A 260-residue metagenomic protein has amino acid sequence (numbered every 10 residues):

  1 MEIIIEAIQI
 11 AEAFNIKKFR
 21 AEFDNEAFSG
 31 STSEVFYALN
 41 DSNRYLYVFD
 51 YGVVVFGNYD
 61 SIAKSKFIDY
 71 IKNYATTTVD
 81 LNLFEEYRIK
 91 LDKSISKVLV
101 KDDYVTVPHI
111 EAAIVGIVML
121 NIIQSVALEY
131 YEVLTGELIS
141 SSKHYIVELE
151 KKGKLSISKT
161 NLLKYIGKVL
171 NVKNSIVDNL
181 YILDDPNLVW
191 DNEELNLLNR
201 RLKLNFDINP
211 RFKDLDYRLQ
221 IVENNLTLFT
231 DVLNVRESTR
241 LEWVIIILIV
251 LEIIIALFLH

Functional and structural regions predicted by a protein language model:
M1-E111, I117: Short Lys/Arg-enriched alpha/beta "domain-start" segment
F19, K66-F67, A127, Y131-L134 (+1 more regions): Hydrophobic side chains in well-ordered alpha-helices
E22, Y70, L134, S141 (+1 more regions): Residues that form generic nucleotide/phosphate-binding pockets
A27-E34, I89-K101, S125-S141, L163 (+2 more regions): Phosphate-binding glycine-rich loops and adjacent basic patches that engage nucleotide phosphates, nucleic-acid
D102-D103, V147-E148, E193-E194: Short, flexible segments with low predicted structural confidence
A113-D178: Membrane-proximal low-complexity regions enriched in glycine and acidic/polar residues
K152-I254, L259: Membrane-associated alpha-helical segments
